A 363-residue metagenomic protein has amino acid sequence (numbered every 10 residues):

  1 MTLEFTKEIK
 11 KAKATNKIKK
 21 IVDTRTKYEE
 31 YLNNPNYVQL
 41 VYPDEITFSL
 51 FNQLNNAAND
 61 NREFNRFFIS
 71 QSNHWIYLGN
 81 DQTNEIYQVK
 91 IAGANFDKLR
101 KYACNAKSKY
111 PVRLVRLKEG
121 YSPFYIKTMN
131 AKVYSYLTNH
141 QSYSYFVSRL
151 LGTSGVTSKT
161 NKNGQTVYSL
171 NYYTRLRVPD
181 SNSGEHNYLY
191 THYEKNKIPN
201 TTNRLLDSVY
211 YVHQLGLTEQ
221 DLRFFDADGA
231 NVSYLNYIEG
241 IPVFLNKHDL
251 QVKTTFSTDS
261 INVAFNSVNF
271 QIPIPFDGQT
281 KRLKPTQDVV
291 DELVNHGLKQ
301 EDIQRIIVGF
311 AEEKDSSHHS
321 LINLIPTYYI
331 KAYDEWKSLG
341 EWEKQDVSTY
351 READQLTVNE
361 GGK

Functional and structural regions predicted by a protein language model:
M1, G362-K363: Gram-positive cell-envelope targeting signals
M1-N200: Preferential activation on post-signal-peptide N-terminal prodomains/segments of secreted or lumenal proteins
E85-Q88, F96-D97, Q271-P275, V347-T349: A short local loop/turn or secondary-structure capping micro-motif enriched for an aromatic residue
Y145-T191, G216-I261, N266-S267, I307-W336: Exposed beta-strand-loop-beta-strand "reactive/processing" segments of non-cytosolic proteins
Y193-A230, F276-S317: Short, non-transmembrane alpha-helical segments in secretory-pathway proteins
S208, T254, P326-D334, L339-D354 (+1 more regions): Conserved histidines in hydrophobic membrane contexts and catalytic metal-binding motifs
T258-P285: Short helix-loop boundary/capping segments
T357-N359: Extracytoplasmic/periplasmic membrane-proximal domains and adjacent transmembrane bundles of envelope biogenesis
